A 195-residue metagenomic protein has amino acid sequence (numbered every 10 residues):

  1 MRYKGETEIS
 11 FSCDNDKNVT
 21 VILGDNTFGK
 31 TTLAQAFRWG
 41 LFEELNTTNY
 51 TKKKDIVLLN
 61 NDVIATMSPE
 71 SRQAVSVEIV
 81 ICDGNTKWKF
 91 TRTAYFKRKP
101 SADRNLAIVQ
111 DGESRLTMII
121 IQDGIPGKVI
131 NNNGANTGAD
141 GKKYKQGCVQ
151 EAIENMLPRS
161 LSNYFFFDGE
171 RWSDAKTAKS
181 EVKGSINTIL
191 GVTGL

Functional and structural regions predicted by a protein language model:
M1-W39, I186: Pre-Walker A-like glycine/lysine-rich segment at the N-terminus of P-loop NTPase domains
R2-K4, D83-K87, I125: Glycine-centered tight beta-turn/hairpin loop motif at sheet-sheet or coil-to-beta transitions
E6, A74-E78, K89, E113-R115 (+1 more regions): Broad gene-expression machinery/nucleic-acid interaction feature
E6, N60, A175-A178: A short acidic (Asp/Glu
S10-S12, C82, I121: A structural detector for beta-sheet-dominated domains
D14, M67-R72, C82-N85, N155-S160 (+1 more regions): Conserved catalytic network of the ASCE P-loop NTPase/AAA+ motor domain
T20, T91-L195: Extended, charged alpha-helical "arm/stalk" segments used for dimerization and assembly in large NTPase-driven machines
T20-L23, A34-V109, G147: Conserved P-loop NTP-binding catalytic core
